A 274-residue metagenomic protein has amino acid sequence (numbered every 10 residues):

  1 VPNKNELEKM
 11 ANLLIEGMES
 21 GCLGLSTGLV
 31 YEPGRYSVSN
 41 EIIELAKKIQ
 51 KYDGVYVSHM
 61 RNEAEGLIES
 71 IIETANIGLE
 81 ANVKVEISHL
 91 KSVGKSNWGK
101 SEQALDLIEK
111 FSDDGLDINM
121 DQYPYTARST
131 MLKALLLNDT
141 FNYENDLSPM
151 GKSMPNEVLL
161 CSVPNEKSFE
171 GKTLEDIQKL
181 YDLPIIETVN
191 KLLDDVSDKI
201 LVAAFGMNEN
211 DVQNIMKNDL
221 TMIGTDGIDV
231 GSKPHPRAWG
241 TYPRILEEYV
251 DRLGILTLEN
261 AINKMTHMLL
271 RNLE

Functional and structural regions predicted by a protein language model:
V1-E80: Hydrophobic, small-residue-rich alpha-helical packing segments that form membrane-like cores
V1-N3, A81-V83, K91-G227: Polyanionic/metal-chelating signatures
G21, H59, D121, D182 (+3 more regions): Divalent metal-coordination and catalytic microenvironments
E32-Y36, E63-L67, V93-N97, T126-M131 (+2 more regions): Flexible loop/turn segments at secondary-structure boundaries
K47-V55, N76-E86, K110-D117, R252-L258: Secondary-structure transition/capping motifs at alpha-helix termini and the adjoining loop/turn into the next element
E187-L193, L258-T266: Short, well-structured alpha-helical segments that form the helix of a local strand-helix-strand
I200-V212, L253-N263, L270-E274: Acidic, glycine-enriched loop/beta-strand segments at the rims of small-molecule binding/catalytic pockets
G227, H235, L246-I262: Generic long, charged, amphipathic alpha-helical segments
